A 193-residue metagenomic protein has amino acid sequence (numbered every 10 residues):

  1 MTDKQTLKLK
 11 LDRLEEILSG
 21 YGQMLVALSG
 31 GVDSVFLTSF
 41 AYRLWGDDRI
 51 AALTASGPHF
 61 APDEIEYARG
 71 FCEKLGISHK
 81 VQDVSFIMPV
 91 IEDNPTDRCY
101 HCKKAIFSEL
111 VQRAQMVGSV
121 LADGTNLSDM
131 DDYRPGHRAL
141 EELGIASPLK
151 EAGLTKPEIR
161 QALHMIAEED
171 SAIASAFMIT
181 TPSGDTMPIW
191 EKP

Functional and structural regions predicted by a protein language model:
M1-M165: ATP-dependent adenylation/nucleotidyltransferase module used to activate substrates
K150, L154-P193: Mid-to-C-terminal catalytic subdomains of enzymes that bind/position adenosyl phosphate moieties or nucleic-acid
